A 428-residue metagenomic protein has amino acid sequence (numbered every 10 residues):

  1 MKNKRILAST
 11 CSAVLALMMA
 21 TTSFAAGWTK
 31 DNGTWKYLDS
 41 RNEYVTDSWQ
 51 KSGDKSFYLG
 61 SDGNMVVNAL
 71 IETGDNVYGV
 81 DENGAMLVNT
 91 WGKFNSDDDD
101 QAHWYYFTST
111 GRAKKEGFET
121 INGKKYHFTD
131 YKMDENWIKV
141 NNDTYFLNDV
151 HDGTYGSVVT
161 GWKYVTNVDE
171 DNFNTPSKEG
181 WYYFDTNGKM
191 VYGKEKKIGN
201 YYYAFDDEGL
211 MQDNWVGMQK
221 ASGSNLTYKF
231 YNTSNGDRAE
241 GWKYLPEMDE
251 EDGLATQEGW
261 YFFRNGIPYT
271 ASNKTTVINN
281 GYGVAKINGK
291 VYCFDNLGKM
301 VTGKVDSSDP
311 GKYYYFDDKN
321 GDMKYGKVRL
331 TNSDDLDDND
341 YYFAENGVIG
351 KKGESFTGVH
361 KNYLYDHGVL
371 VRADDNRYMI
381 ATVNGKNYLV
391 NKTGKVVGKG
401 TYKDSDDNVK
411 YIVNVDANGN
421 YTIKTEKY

Functional and structural regions predicted by a protein language model:
K2-Y428: Extracellular adhesion/carbohydrate-binding repeat motifs centered on closely spaced tryptophans
